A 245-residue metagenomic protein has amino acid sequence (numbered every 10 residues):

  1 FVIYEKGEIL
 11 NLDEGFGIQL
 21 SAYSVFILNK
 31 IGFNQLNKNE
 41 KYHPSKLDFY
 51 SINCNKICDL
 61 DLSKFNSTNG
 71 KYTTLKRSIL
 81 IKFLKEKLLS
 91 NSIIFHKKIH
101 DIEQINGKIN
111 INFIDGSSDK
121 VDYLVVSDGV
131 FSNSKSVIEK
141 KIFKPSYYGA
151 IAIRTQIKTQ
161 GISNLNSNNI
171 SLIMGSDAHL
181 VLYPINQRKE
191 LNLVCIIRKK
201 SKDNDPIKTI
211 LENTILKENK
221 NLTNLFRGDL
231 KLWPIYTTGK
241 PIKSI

Functional and structural regions predicted by a protein language model:
F1, I93-F95, L222: Generic structural signal for residues in well-ordered beta-strands
F1-G15: Glycine-rich FAD pyrophosphate-binding loop
L10-N11, N133-S134, L232: Catalytic P-loop NTPase motifs of RecA-like helicase/translocase cores
S21-I138, F143-Q156, D203-I207: Conserved N-terminal helical subregion
C58-Y72, K76-I81, S117-D119, Q160-K231: Conserved FAD/dinucleotide-binding core of flavoprotein oxidoreductases
E103-Q104, P184-N186, G239: Short, low-complexity Ser/Thr-rich regulatory SLiMs
L232-I245: FAD-binding beta-loop-beta segment adjacent to the flavin cofactor pocket
